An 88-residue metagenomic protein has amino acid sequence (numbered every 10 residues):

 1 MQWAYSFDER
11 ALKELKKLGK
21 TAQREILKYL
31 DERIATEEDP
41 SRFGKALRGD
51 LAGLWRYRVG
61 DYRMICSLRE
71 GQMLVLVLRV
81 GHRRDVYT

Functional and structural regions predicted by a protein language model:
M1-R56, D61, R69-V75, D85-T88: Basic, Lys/Arg-enriched alpha-helical interface segments
G81: Residues forming the ATP-binding cleft of Hanks-type serine/threonine protein kinase domains
